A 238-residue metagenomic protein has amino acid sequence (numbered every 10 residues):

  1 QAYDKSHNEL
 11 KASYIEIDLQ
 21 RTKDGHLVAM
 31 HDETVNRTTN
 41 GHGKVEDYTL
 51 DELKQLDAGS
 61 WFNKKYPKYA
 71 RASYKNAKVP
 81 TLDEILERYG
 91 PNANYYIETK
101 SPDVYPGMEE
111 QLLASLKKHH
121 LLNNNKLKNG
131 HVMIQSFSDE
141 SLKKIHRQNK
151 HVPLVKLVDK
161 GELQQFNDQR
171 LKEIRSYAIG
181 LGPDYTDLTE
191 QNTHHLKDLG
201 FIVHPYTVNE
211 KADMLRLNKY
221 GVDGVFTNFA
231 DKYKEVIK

Functional and structural regions predicted by a protein language model:
Q1-K238: Phosphate-group recognition and catalysis centered on beta-loop-alpha active-site segments
